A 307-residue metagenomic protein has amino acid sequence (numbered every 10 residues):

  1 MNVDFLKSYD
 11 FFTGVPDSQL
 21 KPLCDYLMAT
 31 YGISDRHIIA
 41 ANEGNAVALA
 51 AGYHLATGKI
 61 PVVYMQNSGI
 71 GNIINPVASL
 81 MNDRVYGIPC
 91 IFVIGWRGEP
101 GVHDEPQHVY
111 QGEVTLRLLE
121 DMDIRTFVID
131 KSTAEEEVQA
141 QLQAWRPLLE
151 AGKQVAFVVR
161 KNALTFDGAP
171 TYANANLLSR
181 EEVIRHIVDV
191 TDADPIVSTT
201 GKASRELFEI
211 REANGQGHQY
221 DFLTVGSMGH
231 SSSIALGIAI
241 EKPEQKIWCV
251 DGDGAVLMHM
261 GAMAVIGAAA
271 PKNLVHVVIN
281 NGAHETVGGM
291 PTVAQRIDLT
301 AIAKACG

Functional and structural regions predicted by a protein language model:
M1-E120, I124-L236, I240-E244, V293 (+2 more regions): Thiamine diphosphate
M65-S68, Q245-V256, G261-M263: DG-centered beta-turn motif at the end of beta-strands
I70, A203-S204, H230, G254-L257 (+2 more regions): Short, catalytically relevant binding-site loops at active-site mouths
V77-A78, G87-C90, H259-N280: A short alpha/beta connector and helix-capping loop motif
V159, V250-D253, I279: Active-site flanking residues adjacent to catalytic metal/cofactor-binding acidic residues
F166, H259, T286: Conserved protein kinase catalytic core
E241-D251, A270-N273: Phosphate-handling active-site elements
N273-G307: A contiguous pocket-lining binding segment that forms or flanks enzyme active sites
